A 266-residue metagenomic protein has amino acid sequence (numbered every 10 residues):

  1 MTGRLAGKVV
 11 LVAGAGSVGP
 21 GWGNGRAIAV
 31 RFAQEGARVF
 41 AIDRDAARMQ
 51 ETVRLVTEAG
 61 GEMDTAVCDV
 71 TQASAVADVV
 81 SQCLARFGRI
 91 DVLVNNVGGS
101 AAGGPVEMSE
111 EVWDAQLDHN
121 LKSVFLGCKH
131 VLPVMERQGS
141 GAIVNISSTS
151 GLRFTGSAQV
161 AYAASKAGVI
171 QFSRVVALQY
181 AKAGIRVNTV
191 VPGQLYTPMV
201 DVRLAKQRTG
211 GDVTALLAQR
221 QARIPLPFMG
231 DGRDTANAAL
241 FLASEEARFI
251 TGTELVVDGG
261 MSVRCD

Functional and structural regions predicted by a protein language model:
G3-F40: Canonical Rossmann dinucleotide-binding motif of NAD(H)/NADP(H)-dependent dehydrogenases/reductases, specifically
G104-L117, L216, R220: Substrate-binding pocket helix/loop in short-chain dehydrogenase/reductase
C128, S165, S173: Active-site helix of classical SDR
P133, L178-Q179, R248: Alpha-helical segment proximal to the catalytic Tyr-Lys
S148: Residue(s) in the substrate-gating loop at a strand-loop-helix junction that position the organic substrate next
R153, L240, T251-D266: Short C-terminal tail/terminal secondary-structure segment of NAD(P)H-dependent dehydrogenase/reductase domains
A181, R186, I250-G252: Short, small/polar-rich loop/turn modules that mediate ligand/substrate recognition or access, typified
